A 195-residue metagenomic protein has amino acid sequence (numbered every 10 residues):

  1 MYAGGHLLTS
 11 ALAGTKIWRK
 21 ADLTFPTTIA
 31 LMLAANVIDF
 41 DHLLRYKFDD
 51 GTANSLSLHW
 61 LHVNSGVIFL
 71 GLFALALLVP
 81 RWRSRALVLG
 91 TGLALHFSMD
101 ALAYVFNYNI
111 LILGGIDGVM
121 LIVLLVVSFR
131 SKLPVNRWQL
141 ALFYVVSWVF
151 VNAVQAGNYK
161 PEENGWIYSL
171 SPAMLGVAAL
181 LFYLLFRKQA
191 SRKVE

Functional and structural regions predicted by a protein language model:
M1-E195: N-terminal membrane-targeting hydrophobic helices
